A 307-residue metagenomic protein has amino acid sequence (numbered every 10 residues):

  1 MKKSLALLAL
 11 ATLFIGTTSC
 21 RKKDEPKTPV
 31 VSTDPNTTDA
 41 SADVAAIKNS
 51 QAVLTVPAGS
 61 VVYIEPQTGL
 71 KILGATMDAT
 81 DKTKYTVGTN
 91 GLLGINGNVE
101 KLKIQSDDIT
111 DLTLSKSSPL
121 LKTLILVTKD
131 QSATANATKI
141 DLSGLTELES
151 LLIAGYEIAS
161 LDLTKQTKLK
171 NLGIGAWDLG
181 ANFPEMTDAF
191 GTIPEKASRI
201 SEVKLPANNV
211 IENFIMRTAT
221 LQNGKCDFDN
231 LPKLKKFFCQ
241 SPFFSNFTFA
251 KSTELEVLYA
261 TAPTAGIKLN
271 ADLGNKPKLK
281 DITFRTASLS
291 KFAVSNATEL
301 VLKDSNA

Functional and structural regions predicted by a protein language model:
S4-L13: Sec-dependent N-terminal signal peptides
S4-L5, C20-D130, D141-T146, T167 (+7 more regions): N-terminal capping/linker segments that flank leucine-rich repeat
I15-S19: C-terminal motif of bacterial Sec signal peptides marking the signal peptidase cleavage site
K103-D108, L120, L124-T138, E147-A159 (+10 more regions): Concave beta-strand-loop units of leucine-rich repeat
